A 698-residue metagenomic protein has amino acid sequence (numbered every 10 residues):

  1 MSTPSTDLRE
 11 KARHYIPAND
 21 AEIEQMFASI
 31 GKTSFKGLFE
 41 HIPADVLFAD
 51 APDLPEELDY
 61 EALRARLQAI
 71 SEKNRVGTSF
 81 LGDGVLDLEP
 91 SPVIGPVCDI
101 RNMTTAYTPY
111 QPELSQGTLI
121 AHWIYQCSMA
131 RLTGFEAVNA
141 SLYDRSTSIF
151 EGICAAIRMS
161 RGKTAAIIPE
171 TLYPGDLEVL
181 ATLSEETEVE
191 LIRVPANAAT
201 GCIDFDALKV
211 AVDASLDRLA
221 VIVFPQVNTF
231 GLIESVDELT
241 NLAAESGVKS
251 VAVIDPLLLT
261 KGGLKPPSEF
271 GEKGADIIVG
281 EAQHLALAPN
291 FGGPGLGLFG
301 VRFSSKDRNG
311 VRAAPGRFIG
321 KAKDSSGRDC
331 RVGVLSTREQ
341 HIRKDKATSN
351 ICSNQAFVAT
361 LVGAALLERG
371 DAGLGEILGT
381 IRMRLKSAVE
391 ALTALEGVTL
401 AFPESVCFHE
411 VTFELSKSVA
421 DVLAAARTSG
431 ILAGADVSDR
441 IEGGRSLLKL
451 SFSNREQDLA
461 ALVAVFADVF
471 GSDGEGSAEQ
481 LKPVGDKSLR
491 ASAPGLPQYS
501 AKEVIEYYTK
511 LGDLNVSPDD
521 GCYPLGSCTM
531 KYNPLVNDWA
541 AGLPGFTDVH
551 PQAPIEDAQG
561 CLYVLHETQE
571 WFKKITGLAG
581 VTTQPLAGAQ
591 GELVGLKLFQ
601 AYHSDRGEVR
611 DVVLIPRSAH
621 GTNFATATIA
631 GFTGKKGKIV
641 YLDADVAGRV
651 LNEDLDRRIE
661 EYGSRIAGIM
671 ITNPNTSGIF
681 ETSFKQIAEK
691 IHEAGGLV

Functional and structural regions predicted by a protein language model:
M1-M26, D324-G327, R331-V332, Q480-K482: Charged, compositionally biased N-terminal leader segments and the immediate start of the first structured element
S5, I100-P112, S128-F135, R161-K163 (+9 more regions): Gly-rich Lys/Arg/Thr-decorated short loops/hinges at beta-loop-alpha junctions or inter-strand turns that position
E22-A28, C127, A425-T428, S438-F546 (+2 more regions): PLP-dependent enzyme catalytic core of the Aspartate aminotransferase-like
S34, P55-K73, I94-S148, G545-L586 (+1 more regions): Conserved N-terminal alpha-helix of the aminotransferase class I/II PLP-enzyme fold
G117, T147-C330, G397, A420-A424 (+4 more regions): Conserved PLP-enzyme active-site core in the AAT-like
H284-E396, L400-F408: Active-site C-terminal subdomain of aminotransferase-like
A286-S305, C352-V358, V516-N537, Q584-G595: Conserved phosphate/anionic-ligand binding catalytic regions in large, soluble enzymes, centered on
A372-L462, G512-D513, D519: Conserved C-terminal alpha-helix-loop-beta "cap" of PLP-dependent enzymes that closes/shapes the active-site mouth
